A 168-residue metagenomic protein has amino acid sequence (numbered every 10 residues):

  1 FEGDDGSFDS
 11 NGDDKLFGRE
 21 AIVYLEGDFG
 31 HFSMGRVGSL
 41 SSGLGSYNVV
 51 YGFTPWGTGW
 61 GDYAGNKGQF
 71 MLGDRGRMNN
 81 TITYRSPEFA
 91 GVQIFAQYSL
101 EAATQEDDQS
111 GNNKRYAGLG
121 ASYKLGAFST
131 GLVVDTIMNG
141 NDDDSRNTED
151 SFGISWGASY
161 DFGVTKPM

Functional and structural regions predicted by a protein language model:
F1-E101, N113, S122-S129: Outer membrane beta-barrel
D9-G12, A64-K67, E106-D108, N141-N147: Flexible, solvent-exposed loop segments that connect beta-strands
S42-L44, A103-T104, M138-N141: A short local loop/turn or secondary-structure capping micro-motif enriched for an aromatic residue
N112-M168: Detector for outer-membrane/organellar transmembrane beta-barrel domains, recognizing the amphipathic beta-strand
